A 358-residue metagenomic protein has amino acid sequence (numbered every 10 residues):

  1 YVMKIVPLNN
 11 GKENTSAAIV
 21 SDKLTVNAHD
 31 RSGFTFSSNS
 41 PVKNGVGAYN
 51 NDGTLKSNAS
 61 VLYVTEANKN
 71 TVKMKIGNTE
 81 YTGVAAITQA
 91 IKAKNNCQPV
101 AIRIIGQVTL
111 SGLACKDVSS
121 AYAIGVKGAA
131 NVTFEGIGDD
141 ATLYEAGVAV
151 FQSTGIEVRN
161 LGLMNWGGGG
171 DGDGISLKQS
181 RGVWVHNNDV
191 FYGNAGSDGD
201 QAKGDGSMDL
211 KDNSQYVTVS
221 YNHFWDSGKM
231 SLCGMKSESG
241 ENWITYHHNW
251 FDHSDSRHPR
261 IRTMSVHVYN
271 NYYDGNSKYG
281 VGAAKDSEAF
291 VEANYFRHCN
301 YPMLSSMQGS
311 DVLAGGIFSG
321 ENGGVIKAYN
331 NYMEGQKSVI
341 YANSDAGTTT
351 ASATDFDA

Functional and structural regions predicted by a protein language model:
L8-T35: Extracellular fibronectin type III
T35-A101: Acidic Gly/Asp/Thr-rich repetitive segments characteristic of extracellular carbohydrate-active and adhesion proteins
T79-Q98, L113-T133, T142-R159, N165-S180: Extracellular beta-strand-rich solenoid/capping regions of secreted or surface-exposed proteins that bind or remodel
I104, V126, G136, V150 (+7 more regions): Extracellular beta-strand solenoids
K116-A123, Y144-V148, G168-L177, S197-K211 (+4 more regions): Extracellular beta-strand/beta-solenoid scaffold signature
A130-D140, T154-N165, Q179-G196, G206-S207 (+5 more regions): Right-handed parallel beta-helix
A346-A358: C-terminal functional modules
